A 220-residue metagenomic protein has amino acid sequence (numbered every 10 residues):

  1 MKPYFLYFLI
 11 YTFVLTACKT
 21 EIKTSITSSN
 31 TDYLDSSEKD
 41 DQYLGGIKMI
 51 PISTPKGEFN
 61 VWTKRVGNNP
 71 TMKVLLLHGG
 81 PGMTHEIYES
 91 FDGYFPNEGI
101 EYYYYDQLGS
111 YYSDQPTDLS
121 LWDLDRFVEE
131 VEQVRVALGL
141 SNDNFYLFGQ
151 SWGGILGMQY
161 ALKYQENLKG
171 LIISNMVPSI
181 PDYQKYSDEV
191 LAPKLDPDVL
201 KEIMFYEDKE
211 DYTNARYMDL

Functional and structural regions predicted by a protein language model:
T16-A17: C-terminal motif of bacterial Sec signal peptides marking the signal peptidase cleavage site
K56-R65: A short loop-to-beta-strand scaffold at the N-terminal edge of the catalytic core in hydrolase folds
T71-G80: Short beta-strand element of the alpha/beta-hydrolase
G82-G93: The serine-hydrolase catalytic nucleophile loop
F95-D114: Conserved alpha/beta-hydrolase
D125-N144: Conserved acidic catalytic loop of the alpha/beta-hydrolase fold
N142-Y186: Conserved hydrolase catalytic core segment
G170-T213: A catalytic-pocket lid/entrance helix-loop region that shapes and gates access to the active site across common
